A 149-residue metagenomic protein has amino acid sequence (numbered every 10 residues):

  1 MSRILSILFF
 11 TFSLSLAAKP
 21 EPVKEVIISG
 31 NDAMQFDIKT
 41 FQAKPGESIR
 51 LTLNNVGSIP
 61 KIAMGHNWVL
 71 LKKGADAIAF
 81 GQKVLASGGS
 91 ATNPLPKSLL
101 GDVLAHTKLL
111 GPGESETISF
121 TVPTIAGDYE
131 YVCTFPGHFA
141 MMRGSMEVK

Functional and structural regions predicted by a protein language model:
M1-I4: Positively charged n-region of N-terminal signal peptides that target proteins for export
F9-A18: Hydrophobic h-region of N-terminal signal peptides that target proteins for export in Gram-negative bacteria
K19-S29, L71-P96, T121, H138-K149: Extracytoplasmic/periplasmic copper-protein system
E21-I49: N-terminal edge beta-strand
A33, T92-A105: Short beta-strand and strand-turn-strand segments in soluble, beta-rich domains
N54, G101, A105-K149: Extracellular/periplasmic metallocenter environments
G57-K61: Extended, low-complexity, turn-rich repeat/linker tracts enriched in Gly/Pro/Ser/Thr and Asp/Glu that occur
A63-L71: Short Gly/aromatic-enriched secondary-structure transition segments
